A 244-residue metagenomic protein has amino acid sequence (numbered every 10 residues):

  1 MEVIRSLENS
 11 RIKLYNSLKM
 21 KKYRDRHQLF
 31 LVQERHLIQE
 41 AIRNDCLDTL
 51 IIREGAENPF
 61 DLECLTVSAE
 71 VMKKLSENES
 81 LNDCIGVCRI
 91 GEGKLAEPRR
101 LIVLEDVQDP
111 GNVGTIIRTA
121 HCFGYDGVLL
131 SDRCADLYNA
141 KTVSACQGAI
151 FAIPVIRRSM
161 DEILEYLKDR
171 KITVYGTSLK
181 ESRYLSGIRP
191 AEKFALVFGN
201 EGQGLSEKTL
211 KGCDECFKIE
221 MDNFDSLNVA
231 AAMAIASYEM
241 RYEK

Functional and structural regions predicted by a protein language model:
M1-E54, C134-A135: Boundary-proximal intrinsically disordered activation/regulatory segments immediately upstream of a helical core
E2-S6, V32, L65-S68, I153-D161: Short acidic-hydrophobic, aromatic-tinged amphipathic segments that line or gate anion-handling sites
F60-M72, R99, E192-A195, D214: Active-site regions of enzymes building and remodeling cell-envelope glycoconjugates
C64-R89: Glycine/small-residue-rich loop that forms an oxyanion/phosphate-binding "nest" at active or ligand-binding sites
V67-S68, E105, S131-D132, P154 (+1 more regions): Short beta->alpha connector loops at strand-helix junctions that form conserved, small/polar/Pro-enriched
L95-E181: RNA substrate-binding interface of SAM-dependent RNA methyltransferases
C122-F123, L137, K141-G148, E207-K244: Structured adenosyl-cofactor binding patch, chiefly the S-adenosyl-L-methionine
G176-F224: Active-site/ligand-binding-proximal alpha/beta "capping" segment
